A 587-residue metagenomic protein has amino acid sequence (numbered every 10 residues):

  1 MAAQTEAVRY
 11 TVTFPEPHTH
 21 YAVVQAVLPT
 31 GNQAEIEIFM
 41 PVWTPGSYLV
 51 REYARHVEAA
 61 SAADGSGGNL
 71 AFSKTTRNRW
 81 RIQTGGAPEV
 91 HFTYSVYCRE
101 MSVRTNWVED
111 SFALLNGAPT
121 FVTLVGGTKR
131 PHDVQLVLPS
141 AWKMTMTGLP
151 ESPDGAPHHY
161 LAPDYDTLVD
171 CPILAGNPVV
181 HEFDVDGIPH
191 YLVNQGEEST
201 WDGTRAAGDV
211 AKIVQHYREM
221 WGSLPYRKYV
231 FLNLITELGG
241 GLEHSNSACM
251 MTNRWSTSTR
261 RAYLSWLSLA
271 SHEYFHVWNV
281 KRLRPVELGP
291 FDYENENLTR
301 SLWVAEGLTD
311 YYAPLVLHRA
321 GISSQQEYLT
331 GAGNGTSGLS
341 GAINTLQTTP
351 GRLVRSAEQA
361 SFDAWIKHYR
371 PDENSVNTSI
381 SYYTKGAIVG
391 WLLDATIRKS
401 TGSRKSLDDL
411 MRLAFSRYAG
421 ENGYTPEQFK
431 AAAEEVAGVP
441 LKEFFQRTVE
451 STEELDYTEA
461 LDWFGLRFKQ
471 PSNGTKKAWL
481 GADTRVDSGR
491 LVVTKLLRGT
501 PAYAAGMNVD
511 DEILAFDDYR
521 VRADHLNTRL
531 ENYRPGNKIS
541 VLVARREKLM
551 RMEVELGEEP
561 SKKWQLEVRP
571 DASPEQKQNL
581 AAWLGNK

Functional and structural regions predicted by a protein language model:
Q4-W43: Early extracytoplasmic/domain-onset interaction patches
V8-Y10, A22-A26, V90-F92, H132-V134 (+3 more regions): Hydrophobic residues positioned within well-ordered beta-strands of beta-sheet architectures
P15, V27, P45, V50-A59 (+3 more regions): Non-catalytic architectural context of zinc metalloproteases
Y21-V23, Q33-E35, R55, T75-R77 (+6 more regions): Extracytoplasmic
E100, A141-W142, W221-P225, E273-R282 (+8 more regions): A generic secondary-structure signal for well-formed alpha-helical elements
V179-L302, L308: Juxtacatalytic substrate-recognition/specificity segment
A248-T257, R282-L283, E294-V354: Post-HExxH zinc-binding segment in Zn-dependent metallohydrolases
A313, S323-K587: C-terminal recognition in membrane/secretory proteostasis and scaffolding
